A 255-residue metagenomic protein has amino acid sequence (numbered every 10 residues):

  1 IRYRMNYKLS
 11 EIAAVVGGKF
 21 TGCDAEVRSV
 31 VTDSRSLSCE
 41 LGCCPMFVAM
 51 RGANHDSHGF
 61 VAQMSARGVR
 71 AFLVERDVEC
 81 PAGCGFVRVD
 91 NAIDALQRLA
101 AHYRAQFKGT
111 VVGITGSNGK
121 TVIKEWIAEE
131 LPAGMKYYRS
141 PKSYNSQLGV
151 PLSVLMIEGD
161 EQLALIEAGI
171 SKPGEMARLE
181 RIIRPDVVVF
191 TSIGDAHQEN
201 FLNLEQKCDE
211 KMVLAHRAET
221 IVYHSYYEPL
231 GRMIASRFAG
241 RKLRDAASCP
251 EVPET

Functional and structural regions predicted by a protein language model:
R2-R98: N-terminal leader/targeting and accessory segments in enzymes
V16, E26-R28, D33, A82-G83 (+5 more regions): Glycine-rich, flexible loop/turn motifs
T32, A49, V74, R88 (+4 more regions): Structural signal for conserved beta-strand scaffold positions within catalytic alpha/beta enzyme cores
S34, R51-G52, N118, P141 (+2 more regions): Short, well-ordered turn and helix-capping elements at secondary-structure junctions
L37-E40, R178, T255: Nucleotide phosphate-binding/pyrophosphate-handling subdomain across enzymes that bind or process nucleotide phosphates
F72-C80, S225-P229, A247-S248: Short, polar loop motifs at secondary-structure junctions
A82-D90, S236-T255: Active-site regions of enzymes building and remodeling cell-envelope glycoconjugates
A95-T220, S225-R241: Phosphate-binding loop of NTP-binding sites
